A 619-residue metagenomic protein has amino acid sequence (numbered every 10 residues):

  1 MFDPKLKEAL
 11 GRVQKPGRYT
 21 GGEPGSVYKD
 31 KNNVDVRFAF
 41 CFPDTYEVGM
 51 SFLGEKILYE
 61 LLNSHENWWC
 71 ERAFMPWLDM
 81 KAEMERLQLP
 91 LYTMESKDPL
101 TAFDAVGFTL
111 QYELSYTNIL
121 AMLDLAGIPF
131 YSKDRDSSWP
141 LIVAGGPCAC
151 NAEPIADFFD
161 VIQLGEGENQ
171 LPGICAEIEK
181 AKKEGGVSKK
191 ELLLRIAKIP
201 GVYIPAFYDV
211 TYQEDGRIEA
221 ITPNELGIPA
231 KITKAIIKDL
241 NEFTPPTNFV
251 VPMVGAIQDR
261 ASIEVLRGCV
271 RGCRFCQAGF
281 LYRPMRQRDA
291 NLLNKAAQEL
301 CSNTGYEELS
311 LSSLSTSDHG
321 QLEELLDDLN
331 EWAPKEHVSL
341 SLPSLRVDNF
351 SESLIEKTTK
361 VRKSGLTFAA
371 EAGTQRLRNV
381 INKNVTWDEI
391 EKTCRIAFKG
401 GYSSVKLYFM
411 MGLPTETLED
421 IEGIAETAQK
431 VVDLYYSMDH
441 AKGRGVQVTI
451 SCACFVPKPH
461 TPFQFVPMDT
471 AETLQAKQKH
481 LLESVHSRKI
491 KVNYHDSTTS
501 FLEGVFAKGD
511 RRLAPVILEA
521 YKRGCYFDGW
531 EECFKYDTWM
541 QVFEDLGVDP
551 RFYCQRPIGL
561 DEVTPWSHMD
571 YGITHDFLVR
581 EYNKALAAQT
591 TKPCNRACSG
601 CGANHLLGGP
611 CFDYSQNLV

Functional and structural regions predicted by a protein language model:
M1-V27, F38-F40, H486-V619: Radical SAM enzyme core and accessory elements
K7-A39, Y46-E47, P205, T211 (+3 more regions): N-terminal [4Fe-4S]-dependent radical SAM core
F38-D44, L62, V250-Q277, C301 (+2 more regions): N-terminal pre-triad scaffold of radical SAM enzymes
F40-C41, T45, L114, Q298-K406 (+3 more regions): Conserved SAM/AdoMet-binding glycine-rich loop
F52, G255-N291, A597-L618: Canonical Radical SAM [4Fe-4S] cluster-binding loop centered on the CxxxCxxC motif and its immediate flanking residues
N67-D79: A short beta-strand-loop structural module common to alpha/beta enzyme folds
P76-P223, P462-D510, L518-E532: Glycine-rich beta-alpha loop elements in corrinoid/cobalamin-binding modules across cobalamin-dependent enzymes
L78-D79, P154, D209-Q213, G320 (+8 more regions): Flexible glycine/acidic-rich beta-alpha junction loops that bind and position SAM and/or redox cofactors in anaerobic
